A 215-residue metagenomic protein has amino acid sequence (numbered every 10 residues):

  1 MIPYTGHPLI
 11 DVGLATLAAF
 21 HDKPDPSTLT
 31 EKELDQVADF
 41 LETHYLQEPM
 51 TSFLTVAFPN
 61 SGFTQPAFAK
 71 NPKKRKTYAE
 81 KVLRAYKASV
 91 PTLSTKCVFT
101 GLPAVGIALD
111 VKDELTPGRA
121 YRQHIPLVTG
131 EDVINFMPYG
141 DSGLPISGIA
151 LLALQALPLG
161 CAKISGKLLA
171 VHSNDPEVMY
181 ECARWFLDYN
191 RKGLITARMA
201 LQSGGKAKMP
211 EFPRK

Functional and structural regions predicted by a protein language model:
M1-F99, V105-D110, E177-W185: N-terminal alpha-helical interaction blocks
H7, T30, N71, T116 (+3 more regions): Serine/threonine-rich low-complexity intrinsically disordered regions
P72-P91, L115-P138: Short linear interaction motifs
C97-G101, S147-A150: Short cysteine-rich clusters marking metal-coordination/redox-active sites
I107-K112, A120-Y121, L154-L159: Short Cys/His-rich "knuckle" micro-motifs
L127-K215: Domain-exit/linker segments immediately C-terminal to small folded modules
